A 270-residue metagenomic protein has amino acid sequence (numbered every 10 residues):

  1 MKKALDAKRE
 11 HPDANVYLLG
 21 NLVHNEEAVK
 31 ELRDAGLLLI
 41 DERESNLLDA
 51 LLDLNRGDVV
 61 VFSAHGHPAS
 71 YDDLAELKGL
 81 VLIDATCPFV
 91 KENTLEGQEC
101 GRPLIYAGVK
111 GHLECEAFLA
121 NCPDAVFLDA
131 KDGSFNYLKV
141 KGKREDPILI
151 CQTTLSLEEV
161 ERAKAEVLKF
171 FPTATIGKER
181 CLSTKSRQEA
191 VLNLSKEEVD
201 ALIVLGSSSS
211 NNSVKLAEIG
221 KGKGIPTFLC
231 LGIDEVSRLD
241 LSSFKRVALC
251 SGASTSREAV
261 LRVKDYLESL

Functional and structural regions predicted by a protein language model:
M1-L270: The feature marks the mature, well-folded catalytic cores of soluble enzymes
